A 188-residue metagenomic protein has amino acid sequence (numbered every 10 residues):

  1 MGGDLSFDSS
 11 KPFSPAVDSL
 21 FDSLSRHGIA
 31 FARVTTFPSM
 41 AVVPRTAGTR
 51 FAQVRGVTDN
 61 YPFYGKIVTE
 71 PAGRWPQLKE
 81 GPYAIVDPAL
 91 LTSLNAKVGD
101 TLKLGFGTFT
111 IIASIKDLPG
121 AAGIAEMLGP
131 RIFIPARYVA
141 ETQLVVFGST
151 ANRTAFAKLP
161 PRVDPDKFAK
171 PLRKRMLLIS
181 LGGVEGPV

Functional and structural regions predicted by a protein language model:
M1-V188: Membrane transport/envelope proteins' first extracytoplasmic loop
